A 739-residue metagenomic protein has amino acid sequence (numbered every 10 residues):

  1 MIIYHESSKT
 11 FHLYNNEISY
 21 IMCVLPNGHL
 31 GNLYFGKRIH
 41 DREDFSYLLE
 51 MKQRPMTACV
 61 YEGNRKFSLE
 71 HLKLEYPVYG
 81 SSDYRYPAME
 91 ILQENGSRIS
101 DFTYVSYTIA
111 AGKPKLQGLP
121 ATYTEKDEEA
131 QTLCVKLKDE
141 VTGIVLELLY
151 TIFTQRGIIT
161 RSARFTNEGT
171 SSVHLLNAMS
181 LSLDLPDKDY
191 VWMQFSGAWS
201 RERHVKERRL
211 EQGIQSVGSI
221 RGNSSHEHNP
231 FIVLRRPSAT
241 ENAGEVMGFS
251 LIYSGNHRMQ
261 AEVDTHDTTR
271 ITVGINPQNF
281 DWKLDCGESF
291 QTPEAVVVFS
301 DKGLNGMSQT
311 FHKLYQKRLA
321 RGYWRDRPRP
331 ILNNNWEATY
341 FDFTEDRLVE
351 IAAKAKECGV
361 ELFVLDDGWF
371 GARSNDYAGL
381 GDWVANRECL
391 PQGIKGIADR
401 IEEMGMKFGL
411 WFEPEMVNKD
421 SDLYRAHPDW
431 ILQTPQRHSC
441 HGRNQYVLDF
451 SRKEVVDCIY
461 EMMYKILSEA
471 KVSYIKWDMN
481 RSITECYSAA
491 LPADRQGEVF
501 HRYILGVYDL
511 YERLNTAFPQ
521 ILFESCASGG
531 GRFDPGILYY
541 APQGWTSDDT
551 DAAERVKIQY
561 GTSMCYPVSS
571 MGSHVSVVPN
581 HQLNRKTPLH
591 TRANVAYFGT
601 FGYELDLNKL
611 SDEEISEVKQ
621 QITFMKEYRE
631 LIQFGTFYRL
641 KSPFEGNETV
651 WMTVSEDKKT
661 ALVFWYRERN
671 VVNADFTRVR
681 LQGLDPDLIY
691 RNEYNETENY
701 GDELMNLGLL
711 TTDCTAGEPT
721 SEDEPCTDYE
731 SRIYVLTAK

Functional and structural regions predicted by a protein language model:
Y4, S8-H12, N16, L30-E262 (+2 more regions): Polysaccharide-binding surfaces and accessory modules of carbohydrate-active proteins
E17, A163, G287, N333 (+7 more regions): Conserved, mostly hydrophobic/aromatic
S68-L116, S238, A243-N256, V298-Y323 (+4 more regions): Glycine-rich, aromatic-flanked loop segments that form ligand/cofactor-binding clefts across common enzyme folds
S97-Y104, W282-D301, Y729-L736: Short Pro-Gly-centered flexible turn/kink motifs
E241, P643-P686: Carbohydrate-binding surface patches
W324-E461, Y474: Aromatic-lined carbohydrate-binding/catalytic grooves of carbohydrate-active enzymes
N418-D457, H501-N608: Glycan-recognition surfaces
D702-K739: C-terminal beta-strand-rich structural cap/linker in extracellular carbohydrate-active enzymes
